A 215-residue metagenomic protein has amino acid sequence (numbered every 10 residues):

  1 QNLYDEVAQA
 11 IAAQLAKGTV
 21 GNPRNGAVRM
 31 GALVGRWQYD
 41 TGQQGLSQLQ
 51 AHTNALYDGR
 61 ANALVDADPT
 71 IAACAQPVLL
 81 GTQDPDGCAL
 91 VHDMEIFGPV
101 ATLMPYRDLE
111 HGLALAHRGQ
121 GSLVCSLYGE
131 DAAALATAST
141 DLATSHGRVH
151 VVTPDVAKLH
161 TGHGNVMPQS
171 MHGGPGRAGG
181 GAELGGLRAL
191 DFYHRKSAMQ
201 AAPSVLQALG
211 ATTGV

Functional and structural regions predicted by a protein language model:
Q1-A8: Long hydrophobic segments that form regular secondary structure
L3, L56, F192-Y193: Intrinsically disordered, low-complexity N-terminal regions enriched in serine/proline/glycine with scattered basic
E6, D40-T41, A133: Short, conserved clusters of charged catalytic residues that mark active-site and nucleotide-handling motifs
Q9-P23, A27, G31-V34, A67-T70 (+1 more regions): Conserved C-terminal structural/oligomerization subdomain of aldehyde/semialdehyde dehydrogenase
A12, S47-Q50: Class I S-adenosyl-L-methionine
K17, G42-L46: Acidic-enriched catalytic cores of C-N bond-cleaving enzymes acting on peptides and small amides
L33-G42: Short beta-strand to alpha-helix junction loop
A51-L64: Short secondary-structure junctions
